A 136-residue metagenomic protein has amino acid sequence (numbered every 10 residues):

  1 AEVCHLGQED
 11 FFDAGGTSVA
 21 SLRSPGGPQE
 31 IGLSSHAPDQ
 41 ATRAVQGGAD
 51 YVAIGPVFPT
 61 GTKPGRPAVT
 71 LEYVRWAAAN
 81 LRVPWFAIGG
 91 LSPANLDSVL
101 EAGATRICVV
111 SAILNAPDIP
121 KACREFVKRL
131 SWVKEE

Functional and structural regions predicted by a protein language model:
A1-D10, P38, V45: Conserved alpha/beta-domain cores
E2-V3, P28-G32, Y51, P84-F86 (+1 more regions): Structural preference for beta-strand elements that scaffold enzyme active sites
L6-V19, A53-G65, P93-R129: Glycine-rich phosphate-binding active-site loops on the catalytic face of alpha/beta enzymes
F11, G16-A37, G65-P93, F126-E136: Alpha-helix-loop-beta-strand connector modules within alpha/beta enzyme cores
G26, G47, N80, E101-G103: Structural motif
I31-K63: Histidine/lysine/aspartate-rich catalytic loop segments that bind and position anionic ligands
D39-T42, R75, K121: A broad detector of short, well-ordered amphipathic alpha-helices that serve as recognition/interaction surfaces
R43, A77, S98: Hydrophobic/aromatic ligand-binding patch that stacks against planar heteroaromatic rings of cofactors or nucleotides
